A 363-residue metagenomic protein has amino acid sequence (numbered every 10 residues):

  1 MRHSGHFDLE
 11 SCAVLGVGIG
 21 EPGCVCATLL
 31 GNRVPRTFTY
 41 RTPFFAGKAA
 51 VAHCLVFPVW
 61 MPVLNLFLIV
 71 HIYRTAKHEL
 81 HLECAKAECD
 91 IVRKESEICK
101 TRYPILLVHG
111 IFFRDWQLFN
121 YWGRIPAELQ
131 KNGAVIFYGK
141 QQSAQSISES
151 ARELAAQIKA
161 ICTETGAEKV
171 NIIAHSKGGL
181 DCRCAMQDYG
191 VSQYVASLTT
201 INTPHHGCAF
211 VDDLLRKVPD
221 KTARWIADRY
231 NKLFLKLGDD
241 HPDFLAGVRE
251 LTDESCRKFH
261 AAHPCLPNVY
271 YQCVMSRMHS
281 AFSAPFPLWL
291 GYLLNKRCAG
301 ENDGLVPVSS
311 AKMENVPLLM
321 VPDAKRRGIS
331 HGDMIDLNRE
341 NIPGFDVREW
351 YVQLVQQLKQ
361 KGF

Functional and structural regions predicted by a protein language model:
M1-G123, Q360-F363: Flexible, membrane-associating and regulatory peripheral segments of lipid-active enzymes
E97-K169: Active-site catalytic motif of lipid deacylating hydrolases and related acyltransferases
C99, G190-Q193, H263-L266: Short, conserved loop/helix-junction motifs that constitute active-site signature segments in enzyme catalytic cores
L106, F137, S197-T199, Q272-V274 (+1 more regions): Hydrophobic/aromatic beta-strand patches that form the interior of the parallel beta-sheet core in alpha/beta enzyme
H109, I136, R152-C256, D303: Serine-dependent carboxylesterase/thioesterase catalytic core of lipase-like alpha/beta-hydrolase/SGNH enzymes
F119-N120, C208-L214, F282-P287: Short aromatic-enriched loop/helix-cap "lid" or pocket-rim segments at secondary-structure transitions that line
L237-P287: A conserved mid-domain beta-alpha-beta active-site/ligand-binding segment of alpha/beta enzyme cores
C265-F363: C-terminal catalytic-base region of ester-bond hydrolases, centering on the histidine of the charge-relay
